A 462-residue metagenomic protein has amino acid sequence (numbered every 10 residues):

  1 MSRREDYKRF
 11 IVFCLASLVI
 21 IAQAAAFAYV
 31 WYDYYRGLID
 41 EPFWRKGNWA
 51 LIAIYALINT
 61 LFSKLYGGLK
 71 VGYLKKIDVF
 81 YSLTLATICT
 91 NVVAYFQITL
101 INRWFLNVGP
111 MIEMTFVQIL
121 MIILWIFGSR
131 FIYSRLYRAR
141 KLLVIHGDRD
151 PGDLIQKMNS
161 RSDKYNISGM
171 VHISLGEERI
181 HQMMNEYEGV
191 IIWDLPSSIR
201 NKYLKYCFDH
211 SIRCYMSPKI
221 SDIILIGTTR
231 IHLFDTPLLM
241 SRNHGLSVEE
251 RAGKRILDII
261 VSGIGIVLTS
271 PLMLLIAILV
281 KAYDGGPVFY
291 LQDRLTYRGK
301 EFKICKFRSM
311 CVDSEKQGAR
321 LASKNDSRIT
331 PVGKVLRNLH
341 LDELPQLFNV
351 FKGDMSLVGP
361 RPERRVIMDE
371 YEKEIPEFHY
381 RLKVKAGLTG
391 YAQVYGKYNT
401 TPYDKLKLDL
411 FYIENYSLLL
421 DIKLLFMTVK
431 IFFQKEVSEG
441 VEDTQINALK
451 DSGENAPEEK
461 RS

Functional and structural regions predicted by a protein language model:
M1-I20, F127-S270, E439-S462: N-terminal hydrophobic signal-anchor/signal peptide
M1-S134, F433-E436: Signature of alpha-helical transmembrane segments in polytopic membrane proteins
S2, D6, G68-G72, K76 (+6 more regions): Juxtamembrane loop-helix boundary motifs flanking transmembrane segments in multi-pass membrane proteins
L83-T87, A139-L154, P287-M310: Membrane-cytosol interface motif
S221-D222, Y290-R328, T389-K407: Short, glycine-rich, amphipathic interfacial segments at transmembrane boundaries or analogous
E250-D313, N349, L424-S462: A hydrophobic, helix-centered structural microdomain
S323-K385, L424-T428, F432: A short, structured surface patch at a secondary-structure boundary
H379-S462: C-terminal terminal-structure detector
